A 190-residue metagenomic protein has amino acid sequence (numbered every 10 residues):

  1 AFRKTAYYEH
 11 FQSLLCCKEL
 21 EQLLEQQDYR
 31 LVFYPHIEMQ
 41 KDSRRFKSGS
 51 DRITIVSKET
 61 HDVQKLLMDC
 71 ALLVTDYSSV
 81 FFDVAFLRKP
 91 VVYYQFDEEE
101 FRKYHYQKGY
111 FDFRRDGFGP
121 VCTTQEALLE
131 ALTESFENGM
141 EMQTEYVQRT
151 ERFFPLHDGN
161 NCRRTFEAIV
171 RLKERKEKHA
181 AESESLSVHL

Functional and structural regions predicted by a protein language model:
A1-F46, C122: Conserved catalytic-core segment of nucleotide-activated headgroup transferases in glycan assembly
H10-L15, S57, L156-N160: Conserved phosphate-coordination/catalytic loops
K18, M68, T75, F82 (+2 more regions): Feature representing long, continuous alpha-helical segments
L20, D62-V63, F118: Acidic, amphipathic alpha-helical patches
Y29, G119-L190: C-terminal amphipathic helix plus adjacent low-complexity, charged tail appended to glycosyltransferase catalytic
V32, I37-F82: Donor nucleotide-activated moiety binding/catalytic core segment of transferases that use nucleotide-activated donors
R45-S50, S79-F153: Catalytic binding pocket for nucleotide-activated donors in carbohydrate/polymer assembly enzymes
